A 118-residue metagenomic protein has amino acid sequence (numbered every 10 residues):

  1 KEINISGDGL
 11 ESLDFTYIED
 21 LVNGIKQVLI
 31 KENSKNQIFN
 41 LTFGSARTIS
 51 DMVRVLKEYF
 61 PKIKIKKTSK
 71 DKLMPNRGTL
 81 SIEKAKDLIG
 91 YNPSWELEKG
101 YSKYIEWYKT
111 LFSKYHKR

Functional and structural regions predicted by a protein language model:
K1-R118: C-terminal substrate-binding subdomain of Rossmann-fold SDR/epimerase-dehydratase oxidoreductases
